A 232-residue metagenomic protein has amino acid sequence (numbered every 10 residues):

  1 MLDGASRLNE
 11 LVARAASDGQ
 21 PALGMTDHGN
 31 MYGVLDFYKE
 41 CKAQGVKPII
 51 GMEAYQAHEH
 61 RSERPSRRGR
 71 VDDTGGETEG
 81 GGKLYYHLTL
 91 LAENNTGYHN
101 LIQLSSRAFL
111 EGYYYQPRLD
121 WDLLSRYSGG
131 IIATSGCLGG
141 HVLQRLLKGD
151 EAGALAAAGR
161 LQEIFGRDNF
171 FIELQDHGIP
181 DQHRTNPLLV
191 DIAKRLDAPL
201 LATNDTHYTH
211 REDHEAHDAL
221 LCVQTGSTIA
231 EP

Functional and structural regions predicted by a protein language model:
M1-P232: Phosphodiester-processing cores and adjacent nucleic acid-binding clamps
